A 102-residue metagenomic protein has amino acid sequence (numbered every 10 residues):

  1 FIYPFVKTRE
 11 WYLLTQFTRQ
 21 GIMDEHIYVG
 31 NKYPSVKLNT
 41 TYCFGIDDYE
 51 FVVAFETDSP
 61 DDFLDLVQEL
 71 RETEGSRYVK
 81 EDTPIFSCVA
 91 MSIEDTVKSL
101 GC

Functional and structural regions predicted by a protein language model:
F1-K32, F44, D65, D95-C102: Short S/T/G/P-rich N-terminal loop/turn motif that feeds into the first structured element of a domain
F1-V6, G45-L70: Short, well-ordered beta-strand segments in beta-rich or mixed alpha/beta enzyme and ligand-binding folds
T15, S59, M91-I93: Alpha-helix capping and helix-coil boundary motifs
Q20-D24, T57-P60, E72-G75: Short, low-complexity, polar/charged sequence segments that are solvent-exposed and flexible
E25-I27, S35-L38, S59-P60: Mixed-charge, polar/low-complexity N-terminal
Y28-V29, E69, T73: A generic secondary-structure signal
Y33-D48, E74-C102: Glycine-rich beta-strand-turn "strand-cap" elements at beta-sheet edges
